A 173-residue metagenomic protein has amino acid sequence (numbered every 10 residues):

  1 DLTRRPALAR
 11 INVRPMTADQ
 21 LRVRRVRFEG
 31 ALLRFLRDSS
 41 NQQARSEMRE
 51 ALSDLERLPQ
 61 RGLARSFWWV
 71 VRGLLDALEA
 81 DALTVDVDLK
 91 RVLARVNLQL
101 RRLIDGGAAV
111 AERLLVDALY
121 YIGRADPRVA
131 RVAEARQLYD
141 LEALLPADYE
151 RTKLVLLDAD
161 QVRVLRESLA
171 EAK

Functional and structural regions predicted by a protein language model:
D1-K173: Non-catalytic helical tethers at domain boundaries
